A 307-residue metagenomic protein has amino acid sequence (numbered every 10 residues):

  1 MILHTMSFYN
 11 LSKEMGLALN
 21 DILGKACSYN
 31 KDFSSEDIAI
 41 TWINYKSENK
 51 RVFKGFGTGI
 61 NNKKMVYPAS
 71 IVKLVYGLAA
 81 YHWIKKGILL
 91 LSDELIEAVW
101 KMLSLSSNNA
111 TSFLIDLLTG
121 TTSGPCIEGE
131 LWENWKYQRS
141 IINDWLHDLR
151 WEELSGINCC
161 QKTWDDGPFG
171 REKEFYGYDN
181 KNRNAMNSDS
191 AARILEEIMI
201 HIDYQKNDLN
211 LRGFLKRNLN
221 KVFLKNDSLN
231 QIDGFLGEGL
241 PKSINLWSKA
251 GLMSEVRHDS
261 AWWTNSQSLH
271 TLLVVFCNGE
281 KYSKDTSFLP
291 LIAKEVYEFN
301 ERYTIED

Functional and structural regions predicted by a protein language model:
I2-L23, D32-D37, R183, A192-D307: Structured C-terminal helix/loop/strand segments within mature extracytoplasmic catalytic/sensor domains
L3, S7-D37, E94-D189, E197: Active-site-adjacent helix/loop patches that line small-molecule binding or acyl-intermediate pockets
D32-M65, Y81, K85: Short, conserved catalytic-motif segment at the N-terminal edge
K46-E48, Y67, N109-A110, G120-T121 (+5 more regions): Solvent-exposed loop/turn segments at secondary-structure junctions within structured extracellular/periplasmic domains
I60-P68, V99, N180: A short glycine/serine-rich beta->alpha loop
V66-L89, M102, L273: Active-site SXXK
Y76-W83, L114, A191-I198: Buried hydrophobic packing segments
H82-K101, T111, Q205-N207: Short, well-structured active-site flanking segments
